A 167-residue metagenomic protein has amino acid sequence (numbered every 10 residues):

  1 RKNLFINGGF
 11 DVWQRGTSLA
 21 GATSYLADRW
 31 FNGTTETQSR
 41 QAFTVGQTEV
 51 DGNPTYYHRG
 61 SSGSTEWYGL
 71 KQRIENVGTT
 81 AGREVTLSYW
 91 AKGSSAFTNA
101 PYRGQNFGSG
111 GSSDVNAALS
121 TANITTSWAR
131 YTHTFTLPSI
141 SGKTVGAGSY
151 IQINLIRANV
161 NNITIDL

Functional and structural regions predicted by a protein language model:
R1-L167: Extracellular and organelle-lumenal recognition/adhesion modules and their flexible linkers in secreted
